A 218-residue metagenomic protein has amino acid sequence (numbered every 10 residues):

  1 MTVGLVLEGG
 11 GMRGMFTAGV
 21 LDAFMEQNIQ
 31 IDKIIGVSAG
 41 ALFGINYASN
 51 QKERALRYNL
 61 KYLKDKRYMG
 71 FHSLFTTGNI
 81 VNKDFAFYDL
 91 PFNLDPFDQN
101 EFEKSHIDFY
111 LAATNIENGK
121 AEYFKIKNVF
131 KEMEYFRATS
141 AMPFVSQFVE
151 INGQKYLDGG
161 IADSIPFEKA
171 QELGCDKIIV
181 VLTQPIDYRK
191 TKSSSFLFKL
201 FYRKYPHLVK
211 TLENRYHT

Functional and structural regions predicted by a protein language model:
M1-V37, I45-T218: Patatin-like phospholipase
